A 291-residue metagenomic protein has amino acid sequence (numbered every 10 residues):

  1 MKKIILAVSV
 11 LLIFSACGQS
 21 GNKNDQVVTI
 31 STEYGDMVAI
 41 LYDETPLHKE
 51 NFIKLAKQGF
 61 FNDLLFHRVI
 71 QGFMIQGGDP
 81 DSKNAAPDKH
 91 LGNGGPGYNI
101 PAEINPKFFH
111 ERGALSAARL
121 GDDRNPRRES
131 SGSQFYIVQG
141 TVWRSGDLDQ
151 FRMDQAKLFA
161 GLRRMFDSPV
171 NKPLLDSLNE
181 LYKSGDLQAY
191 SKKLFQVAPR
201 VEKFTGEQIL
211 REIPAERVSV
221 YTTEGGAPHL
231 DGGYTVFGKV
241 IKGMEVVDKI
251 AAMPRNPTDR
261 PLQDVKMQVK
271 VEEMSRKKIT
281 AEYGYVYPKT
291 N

Functional and structural regions predicted by a protein language model:
I4-F14: Sec-dependent N-terminal signal peptides
C17-N291: Cyclophilin-like peptidyl-prolyl cis-trans isomerases
